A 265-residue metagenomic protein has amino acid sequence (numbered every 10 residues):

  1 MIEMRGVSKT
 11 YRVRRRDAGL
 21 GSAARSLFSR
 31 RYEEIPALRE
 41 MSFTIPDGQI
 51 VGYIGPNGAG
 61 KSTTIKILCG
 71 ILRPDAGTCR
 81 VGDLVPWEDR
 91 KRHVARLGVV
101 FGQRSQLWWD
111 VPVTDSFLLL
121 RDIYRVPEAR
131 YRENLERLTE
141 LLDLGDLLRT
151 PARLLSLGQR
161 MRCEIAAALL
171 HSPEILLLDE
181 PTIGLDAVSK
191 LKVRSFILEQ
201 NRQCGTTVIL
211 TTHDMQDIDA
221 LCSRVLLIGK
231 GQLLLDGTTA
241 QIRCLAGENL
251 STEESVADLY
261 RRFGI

Functional and structural regions predicted by a protein language model:
G19-S26, L118, D122, R130-L147: Conserved ABC ATPase "signature" region
P151-L155: Conserved ABC ATPase signature
L176-E180: Catalytic Walker B motif of ABC-type/P-loop ATPase nucleotide-binding domains
L191-C204: Helical segment within the ABC ATPase nucleotide-binding domain
D236-G237: ABC ATPase "signature
